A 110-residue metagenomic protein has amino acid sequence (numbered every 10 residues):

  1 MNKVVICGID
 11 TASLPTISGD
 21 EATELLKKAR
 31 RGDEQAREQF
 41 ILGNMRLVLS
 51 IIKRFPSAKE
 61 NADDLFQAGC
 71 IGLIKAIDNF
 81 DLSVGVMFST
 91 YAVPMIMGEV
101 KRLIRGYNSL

Functional and structural regions predicted by a protein language model:
M1-L110: Alpha-helical promoter-recognition and RNA polymerase-docking modules of transcription initiation factors, dominated by
